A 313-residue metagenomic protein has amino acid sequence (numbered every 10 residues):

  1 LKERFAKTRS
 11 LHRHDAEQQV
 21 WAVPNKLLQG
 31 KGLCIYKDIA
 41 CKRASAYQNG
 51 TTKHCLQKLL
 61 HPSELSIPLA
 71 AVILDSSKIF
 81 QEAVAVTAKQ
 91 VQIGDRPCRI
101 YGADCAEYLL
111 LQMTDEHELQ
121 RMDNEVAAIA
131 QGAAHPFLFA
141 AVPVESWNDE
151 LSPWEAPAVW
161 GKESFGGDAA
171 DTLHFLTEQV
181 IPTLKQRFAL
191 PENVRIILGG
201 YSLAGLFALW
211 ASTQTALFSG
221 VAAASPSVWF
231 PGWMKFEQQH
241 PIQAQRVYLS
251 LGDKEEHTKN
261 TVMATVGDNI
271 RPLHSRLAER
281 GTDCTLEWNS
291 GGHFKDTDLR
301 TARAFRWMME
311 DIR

Functional and structural regions predicted by a protein language model:
K2-K42, A46: Basic, amphipathic alpha-helical segments enriched in Lys/Arg and hydrophobic/aromatic residues
S66-Y108, F137-L138: A domain-start/cap signature at the N-terminus of enzymes
E107-A189: Serine-hydrolase catalytic machinery in alpha/beta-hydrolase-like enzymes
G199-G200, A204: Gly/Ala-rich beta-loop-alpha elbow adjacent to hydrolase catalytic centers
G205-Q214: Short glycine-enriched nucleophile-adjacent loop and the immediately C-terminal alpha-helix near the catalytic center
L217-V228: A conserved short beta-strand
W229-D296: The feature captures the conserved acid-bearing segment of alpha/beta-hydrolase catalytic domains
A302-R313: Catalytic active-site module of serine/aspartate enzymes centered on a nucleophile-bearing elbow/loop
